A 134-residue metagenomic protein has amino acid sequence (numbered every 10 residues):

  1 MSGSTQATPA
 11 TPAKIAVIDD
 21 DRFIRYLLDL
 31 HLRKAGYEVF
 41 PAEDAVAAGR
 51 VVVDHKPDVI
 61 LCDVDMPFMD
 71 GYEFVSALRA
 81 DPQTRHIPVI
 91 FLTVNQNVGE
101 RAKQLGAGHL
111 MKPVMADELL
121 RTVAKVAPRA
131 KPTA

Functional and structural regions predicted by a protein language model:
M1-K14, D117-A134: Non-catalytic signal-transmission and effector/linker regions of two-component phosphorelay proteins
Y26-K34: Charged docking surfaces used in two-component/phosphorelay signaling
P41-V59: Acidic, metal-coordinating helix/loop segments flanking the phosphotransfer/catalytic sites of two-component signaling
E43-A47, D70-S76: Acidic catalytic/metal-coordinating carboxylates
D63: Active-site residues of response regulator receiver
M66: Receiver (REC) domain active-site loop signature in two-component systems and cognate sites in sensor histidine kinases
E73, V94-M111, D117-R121, K125: Alpha4 helix (beta4-alpha4-beta5 surface) of REC/receiver domains from two-component response regulators
I90-L92: Hydrophobic/aromatic residues positioned on beta-strands within the core alpha/beta folds
